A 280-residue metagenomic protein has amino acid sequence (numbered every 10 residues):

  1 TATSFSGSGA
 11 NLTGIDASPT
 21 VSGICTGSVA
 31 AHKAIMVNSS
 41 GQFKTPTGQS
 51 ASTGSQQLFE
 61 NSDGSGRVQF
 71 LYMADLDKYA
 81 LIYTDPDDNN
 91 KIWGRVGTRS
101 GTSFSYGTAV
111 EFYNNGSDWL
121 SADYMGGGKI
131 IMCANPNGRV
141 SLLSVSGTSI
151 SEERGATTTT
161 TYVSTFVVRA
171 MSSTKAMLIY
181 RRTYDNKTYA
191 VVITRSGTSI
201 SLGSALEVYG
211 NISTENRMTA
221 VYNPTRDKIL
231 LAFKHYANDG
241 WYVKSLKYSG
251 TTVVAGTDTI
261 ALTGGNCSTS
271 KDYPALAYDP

Functional and structural regions predicted by a protein language model:
T1-G9: Small/polar residue-rich beta-strand/coil "junction" motifs that cap repeat-based extracellular fibers
N11, S18-P280: Polar, enzyme-active/binding microenvironments
